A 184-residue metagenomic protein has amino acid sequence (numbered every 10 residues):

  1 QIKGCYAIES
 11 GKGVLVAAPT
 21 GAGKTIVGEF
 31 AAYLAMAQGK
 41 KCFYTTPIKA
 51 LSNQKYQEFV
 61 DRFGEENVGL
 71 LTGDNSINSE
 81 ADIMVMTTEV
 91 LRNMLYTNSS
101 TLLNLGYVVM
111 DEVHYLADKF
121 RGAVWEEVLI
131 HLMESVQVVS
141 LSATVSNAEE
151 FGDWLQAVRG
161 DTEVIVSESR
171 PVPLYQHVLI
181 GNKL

Functional and structural regions predicted by a protein language model:
I2-I180: Conserved P-loop/Walker A NTP-binding site and adjacent catalytic elements of P-loop NTPases
K183-L184: Short, intrinsically disordered, charge-balanced linker/junction segments flanking boundaries in proteins
